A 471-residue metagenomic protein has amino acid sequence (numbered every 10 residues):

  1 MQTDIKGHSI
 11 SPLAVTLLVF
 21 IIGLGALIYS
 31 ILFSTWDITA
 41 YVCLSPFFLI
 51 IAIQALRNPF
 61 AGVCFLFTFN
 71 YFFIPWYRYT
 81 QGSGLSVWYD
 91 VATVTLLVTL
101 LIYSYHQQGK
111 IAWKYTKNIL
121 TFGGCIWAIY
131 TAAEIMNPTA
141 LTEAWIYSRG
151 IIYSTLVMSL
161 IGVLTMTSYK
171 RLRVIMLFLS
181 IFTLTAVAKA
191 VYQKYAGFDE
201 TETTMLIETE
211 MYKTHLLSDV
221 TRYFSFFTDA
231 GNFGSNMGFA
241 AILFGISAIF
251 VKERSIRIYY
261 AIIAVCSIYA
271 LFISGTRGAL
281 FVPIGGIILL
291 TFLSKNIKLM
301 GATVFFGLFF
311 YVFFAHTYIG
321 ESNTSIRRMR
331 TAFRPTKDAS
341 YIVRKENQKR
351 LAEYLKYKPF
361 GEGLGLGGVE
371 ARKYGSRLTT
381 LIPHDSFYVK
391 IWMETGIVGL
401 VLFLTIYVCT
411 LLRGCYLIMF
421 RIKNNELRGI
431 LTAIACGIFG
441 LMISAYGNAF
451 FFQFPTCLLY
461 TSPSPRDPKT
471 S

Functional and structural regions predicted by a protein language model:
Q2, K6-G7, G23, F47-F48 (+7 more regions): Alpha-helical transmembrane segments of multi-pass inner-membrane proteins
G7-Y105, A133-E134, L441: N-terminal signal-anchor transmembrane segment
G25-L27, V98, I284, F305 (+2 more regions): Transmembrane alpha-helices of multi-pass inner-membrane enzymes
W88-L96, I119-I129, L141-L164, L177 (+1 more regions): Aromatic-anchored transmembrane helix interface
A188, K194-F198, S274, T291-P335 (+1 more regions): A membrane-periplasm/extracellular boundary helix in multi-pass inner-membrane enzymes that assemble envelope glycans
L217, I319-S322, R330-T395, Y416-R421: Long extracytoplasmic/lumenal interhelical loops at the membrane interface of multi-pass membrane proteins
S225-G231, I268, P359, T379-G414 (+2 more regions): A conserved mid-to-late transmembrane alpha helix and its immediate loop/hinge that forms the functional core
R257, I288, G301, T395-M442: Hydrophobic transmembrane alpha-helices and their immediate junctions
